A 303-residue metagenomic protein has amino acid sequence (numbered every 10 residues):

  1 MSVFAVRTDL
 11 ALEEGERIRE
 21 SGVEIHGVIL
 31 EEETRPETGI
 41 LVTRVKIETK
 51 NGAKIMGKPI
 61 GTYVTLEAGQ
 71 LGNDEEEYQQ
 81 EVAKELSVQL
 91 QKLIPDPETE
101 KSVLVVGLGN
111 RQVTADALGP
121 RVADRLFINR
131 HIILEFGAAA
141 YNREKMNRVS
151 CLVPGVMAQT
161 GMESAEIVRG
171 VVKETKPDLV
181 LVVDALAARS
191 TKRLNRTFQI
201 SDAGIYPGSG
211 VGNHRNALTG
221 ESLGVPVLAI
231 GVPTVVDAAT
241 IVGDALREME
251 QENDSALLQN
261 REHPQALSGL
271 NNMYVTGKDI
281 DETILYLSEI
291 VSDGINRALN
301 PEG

Functional and structural regions predicted by a protein language model:
M1-I60: N-terminal amphipathic/basic leader segments beginning at the initiator methionine
G52-P95: An N-terminal, well-structured beta->alpha segment
T65-G69, S102-V113, C151-G155: Short glycine-rich or small-residue beta-strand-to-loop segments that form or flank ligand, phosphate, metal/Fe-S
L108-D116, A158, A185-R189: Gly/Ser/Thr-rich loops at beta-strand to alpha-helix junctions that form or flank small-molecule/cofactor-binding
N110-N147, C151: Glycine-rich phosphate/diphosphate-binding loop of Rossmann-like nucleotide-binding domains
N142-V171: A structural-propensity feature for long, helix-poor, extended segments
L152-V153, V182-G303: A structural signal for small-residue-enriched, beta-sheet-centric alpha/beta enzyme cores and oligomeric scaffold folds
V172, P177-D178: Proline-aspartate-enriched helix->loop->beta-strand connector
